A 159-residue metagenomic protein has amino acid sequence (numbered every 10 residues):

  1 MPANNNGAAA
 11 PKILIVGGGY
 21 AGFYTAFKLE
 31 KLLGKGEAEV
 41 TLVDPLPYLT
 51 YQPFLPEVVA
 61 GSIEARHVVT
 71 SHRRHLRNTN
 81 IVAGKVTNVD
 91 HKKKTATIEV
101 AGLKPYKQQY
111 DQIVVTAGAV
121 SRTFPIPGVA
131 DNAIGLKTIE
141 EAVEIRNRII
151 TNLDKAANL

Functional and structural regions predicted by a protein language model:
P2-A10, T79-L159: FAD-binding core/adjacent interface of flavoenzyme oxidoreductases
P2-A83: Beta1-alpha1 glycine-rich phosphate/pyrophosphate-binding loop at the start of Rossmann-like nucleotide-binding domains
